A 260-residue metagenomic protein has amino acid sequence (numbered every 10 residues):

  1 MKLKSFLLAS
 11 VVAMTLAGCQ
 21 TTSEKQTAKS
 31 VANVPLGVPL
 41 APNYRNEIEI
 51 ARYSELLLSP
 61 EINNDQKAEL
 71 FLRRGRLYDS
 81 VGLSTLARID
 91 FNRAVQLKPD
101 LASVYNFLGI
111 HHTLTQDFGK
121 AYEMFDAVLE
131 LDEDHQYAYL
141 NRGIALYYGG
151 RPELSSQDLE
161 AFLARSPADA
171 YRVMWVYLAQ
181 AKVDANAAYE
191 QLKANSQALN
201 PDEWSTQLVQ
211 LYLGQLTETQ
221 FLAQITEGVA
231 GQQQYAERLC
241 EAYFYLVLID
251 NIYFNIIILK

Functional and structural regions predicted by a protein language model:
C19-R73: N-terminal leader/linker segments that initiate helical-solenoid repeat arrays
Y53-S54, F91, F125, L159: Hydrophobic/aromatic packing residues within the alpha-helices of TPR/SEL1-like helical repeat arrays
S59, N63, L97, L131 (+2 more regions): Structural marker of alpha-solenoid helical repeat scaffolds
N64-A68, A102-S103, Q136-Y137, D169-Y171 (+1 more regions): Helix-start (N-cap) detector for alpha-helical repeat units in TPR-like alpha-solenoids, especially tetratricopeptide
R73, N106-F107, N141, W175: Canonical tetratricopeptide repeat
S80, L114-T115, Y148-G149, K182-D184 (+1 more regions): Register position in tetratricopeptide repeats
